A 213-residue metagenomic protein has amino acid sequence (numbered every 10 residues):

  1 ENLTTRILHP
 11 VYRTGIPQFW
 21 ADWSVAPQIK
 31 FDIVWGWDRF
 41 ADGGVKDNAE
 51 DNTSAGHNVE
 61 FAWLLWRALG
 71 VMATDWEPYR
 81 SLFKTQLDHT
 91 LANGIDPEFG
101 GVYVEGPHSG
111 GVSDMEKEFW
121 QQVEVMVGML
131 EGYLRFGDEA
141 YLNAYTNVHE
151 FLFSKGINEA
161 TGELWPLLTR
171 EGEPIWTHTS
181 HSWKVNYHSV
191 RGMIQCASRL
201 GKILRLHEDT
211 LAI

Functional and structural regions predicted by a protein language model:
E1-I213: Glycan-recognition and catalytic cores of secretory/periplasmic carbohydrate-active enzymes
